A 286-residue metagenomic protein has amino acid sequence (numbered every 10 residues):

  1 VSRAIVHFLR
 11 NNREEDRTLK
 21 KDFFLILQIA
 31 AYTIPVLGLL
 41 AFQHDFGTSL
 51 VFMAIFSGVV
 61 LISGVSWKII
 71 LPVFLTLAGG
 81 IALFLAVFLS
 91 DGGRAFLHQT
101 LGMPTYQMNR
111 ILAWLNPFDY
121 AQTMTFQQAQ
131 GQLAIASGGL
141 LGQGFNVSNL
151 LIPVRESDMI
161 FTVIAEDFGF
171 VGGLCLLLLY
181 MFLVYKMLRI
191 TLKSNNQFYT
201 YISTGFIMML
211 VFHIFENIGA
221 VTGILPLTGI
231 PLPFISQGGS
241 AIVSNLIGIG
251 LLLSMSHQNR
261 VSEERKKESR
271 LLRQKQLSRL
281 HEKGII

Functional and structural regions predicted by a protein language model:
V1-Y120, E166-Q197, Y201-T222, L251 (+1 more regions): Hydrophobic alpha-helical transmembrane segments of multi-pass inner membrane proteins, especially in bacterial systems
S2, N146-L151, L179, V221-G229 (+1 more regions): Re-entrant/interfacial helical elements at transmembrane boundaries that shape and gate the permeation pathway
F23-Q28, Q122-M124, L151-S157, G169 (+1 more regions): Membrane-interfacial loop-to-helix junctions in multi-pass transporters
L37-Q43, S137-G142, A165, E216 (+1 more regions): Transmembrane alpha-helix interface/packing and boundary motifs in multi-pass membrane proteins, characterized by
D45-L50, L141-G144, R155-S157, L174 (+3 more regions): Transmembrane helix boundary and interhelical junction motifs in multipass membrane proteins
T100-L141, D158-M159: Membrane-interface loop/short-helix elements at transmembrane-helix boundaries of multipass membrane proteins
A129-V171, F198: Long extracytoplasmic/lumenal interhelical loops at the membrane interface of multi-pass membrane proteins
N217-I286: A juxtamembrane structural motif centered on a specific transmembrane helix
